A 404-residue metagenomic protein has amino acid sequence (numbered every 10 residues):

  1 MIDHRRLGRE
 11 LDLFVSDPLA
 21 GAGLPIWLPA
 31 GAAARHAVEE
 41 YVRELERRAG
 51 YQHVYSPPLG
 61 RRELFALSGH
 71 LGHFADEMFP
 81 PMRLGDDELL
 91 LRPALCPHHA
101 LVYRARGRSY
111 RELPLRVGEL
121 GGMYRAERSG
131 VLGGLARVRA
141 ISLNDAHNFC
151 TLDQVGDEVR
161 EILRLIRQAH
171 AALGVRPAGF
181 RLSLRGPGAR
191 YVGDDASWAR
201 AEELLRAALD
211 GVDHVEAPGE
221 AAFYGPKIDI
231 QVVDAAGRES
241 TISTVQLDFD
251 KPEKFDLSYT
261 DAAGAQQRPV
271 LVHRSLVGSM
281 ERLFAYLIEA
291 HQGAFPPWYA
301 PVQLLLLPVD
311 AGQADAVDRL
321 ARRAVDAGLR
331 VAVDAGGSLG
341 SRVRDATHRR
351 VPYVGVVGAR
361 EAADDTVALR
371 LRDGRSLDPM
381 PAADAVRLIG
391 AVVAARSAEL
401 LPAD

Functional and structural regions predicted by a protein language model:
M1-D404: NTP/phosphate- and nucleic-acid-binding module
